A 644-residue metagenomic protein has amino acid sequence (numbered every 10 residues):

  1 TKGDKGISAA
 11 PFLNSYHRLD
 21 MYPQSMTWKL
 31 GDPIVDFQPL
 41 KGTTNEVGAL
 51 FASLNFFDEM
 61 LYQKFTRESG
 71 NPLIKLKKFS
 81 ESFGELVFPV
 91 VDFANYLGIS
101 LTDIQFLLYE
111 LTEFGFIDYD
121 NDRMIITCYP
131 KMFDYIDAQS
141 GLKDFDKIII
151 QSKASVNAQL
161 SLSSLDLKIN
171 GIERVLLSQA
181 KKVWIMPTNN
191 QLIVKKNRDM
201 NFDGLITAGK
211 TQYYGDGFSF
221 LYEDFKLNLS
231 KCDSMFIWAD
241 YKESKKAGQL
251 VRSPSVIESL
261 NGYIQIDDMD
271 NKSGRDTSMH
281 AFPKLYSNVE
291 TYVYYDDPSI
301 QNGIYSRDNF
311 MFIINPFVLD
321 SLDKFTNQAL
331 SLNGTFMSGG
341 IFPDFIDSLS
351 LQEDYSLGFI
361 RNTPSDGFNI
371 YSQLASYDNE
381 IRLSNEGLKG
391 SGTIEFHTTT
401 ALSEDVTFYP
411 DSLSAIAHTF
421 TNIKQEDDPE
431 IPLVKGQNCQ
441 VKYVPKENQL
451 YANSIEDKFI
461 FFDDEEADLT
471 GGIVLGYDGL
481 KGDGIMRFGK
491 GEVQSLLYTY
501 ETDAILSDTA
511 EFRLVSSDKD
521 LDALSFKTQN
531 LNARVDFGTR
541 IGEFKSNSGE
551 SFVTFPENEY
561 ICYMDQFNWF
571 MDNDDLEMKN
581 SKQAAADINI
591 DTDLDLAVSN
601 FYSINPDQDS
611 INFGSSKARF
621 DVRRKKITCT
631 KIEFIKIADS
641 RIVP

Functional and structural regions predicted by a protein language model:
T1-P644: Structural signature for solvent-exposed beta-strand/loop edge elements and short helix-capping sites, enriched
